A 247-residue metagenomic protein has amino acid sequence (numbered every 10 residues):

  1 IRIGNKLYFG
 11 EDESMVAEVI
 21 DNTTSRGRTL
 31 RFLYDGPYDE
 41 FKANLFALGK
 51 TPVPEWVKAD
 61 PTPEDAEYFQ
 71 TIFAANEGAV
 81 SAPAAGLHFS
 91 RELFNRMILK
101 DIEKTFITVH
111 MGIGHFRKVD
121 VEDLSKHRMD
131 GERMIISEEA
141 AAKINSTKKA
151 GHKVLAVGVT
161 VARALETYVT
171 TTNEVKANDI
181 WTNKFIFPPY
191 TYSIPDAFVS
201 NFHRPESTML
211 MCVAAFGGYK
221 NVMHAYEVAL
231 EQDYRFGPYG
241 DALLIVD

Functional and structural regions predicted by a protein language model:
I1-D247: Surface-exposed, charge/polar-rich loops and edge strands
